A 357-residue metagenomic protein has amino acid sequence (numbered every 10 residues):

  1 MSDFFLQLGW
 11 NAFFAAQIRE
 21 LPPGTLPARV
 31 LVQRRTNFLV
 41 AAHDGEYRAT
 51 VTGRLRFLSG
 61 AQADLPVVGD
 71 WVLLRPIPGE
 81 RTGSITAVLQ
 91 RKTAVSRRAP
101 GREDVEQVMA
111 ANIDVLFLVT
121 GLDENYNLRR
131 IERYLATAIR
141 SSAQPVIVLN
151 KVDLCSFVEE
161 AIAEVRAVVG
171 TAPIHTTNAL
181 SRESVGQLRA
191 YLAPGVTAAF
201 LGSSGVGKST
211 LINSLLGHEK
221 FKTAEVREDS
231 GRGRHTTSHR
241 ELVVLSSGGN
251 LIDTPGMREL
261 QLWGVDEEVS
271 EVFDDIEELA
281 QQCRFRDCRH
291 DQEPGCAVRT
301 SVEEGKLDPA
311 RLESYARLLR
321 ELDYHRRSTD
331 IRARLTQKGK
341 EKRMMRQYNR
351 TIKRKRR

Functional and structural regions predicted by a protein language model:
M1-L128: N-terminal accessory targeting/assembly segments
D3-F4, G24, R54, G60-W71 (+6 more regions): Helix-rich effector regions associated with P-loop NTPase G domains
T86, H175, I252: General small-molecule cofactor/ligand-binding pocket signal
L118, I147-L149: Structural beta-sheet core signal
R129-I139: Histidine-anchored nucleotide/phosphate-binding helix
Q144, K151-V206: Canonical P-loop GTPase G-domain recognition
K208-A224: A conserved segment at the C-terminal end of the G1
